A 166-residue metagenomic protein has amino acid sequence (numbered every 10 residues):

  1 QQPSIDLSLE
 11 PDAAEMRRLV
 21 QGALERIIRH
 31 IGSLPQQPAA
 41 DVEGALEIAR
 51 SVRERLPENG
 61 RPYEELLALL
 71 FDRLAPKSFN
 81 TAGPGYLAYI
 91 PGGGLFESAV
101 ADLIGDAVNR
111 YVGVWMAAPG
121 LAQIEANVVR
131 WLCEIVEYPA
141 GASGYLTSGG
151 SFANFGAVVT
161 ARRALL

Functional and structural regions predicted by a protein language model:
Q2-G141: N-terminal entrance/gating region of PLP-dependent enzymes' catalytic architecture
E125, V129-R130, A142-L166: Conserved beta-loop-alpha segment that forms the PLP phosphate-binding cup at the N-terminus of a helix
